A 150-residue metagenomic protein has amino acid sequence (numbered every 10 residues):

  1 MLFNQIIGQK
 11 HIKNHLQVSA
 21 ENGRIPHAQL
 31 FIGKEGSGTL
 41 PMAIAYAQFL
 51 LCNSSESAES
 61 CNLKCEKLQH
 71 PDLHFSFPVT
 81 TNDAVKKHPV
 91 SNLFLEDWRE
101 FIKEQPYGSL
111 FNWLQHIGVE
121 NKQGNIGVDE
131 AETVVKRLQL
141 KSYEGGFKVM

Functional and structural regions predicted by a protein language model:
L2-V149: Clamp-loader machinery-focused feature within the broader ASCE/P-loop NTPase space
